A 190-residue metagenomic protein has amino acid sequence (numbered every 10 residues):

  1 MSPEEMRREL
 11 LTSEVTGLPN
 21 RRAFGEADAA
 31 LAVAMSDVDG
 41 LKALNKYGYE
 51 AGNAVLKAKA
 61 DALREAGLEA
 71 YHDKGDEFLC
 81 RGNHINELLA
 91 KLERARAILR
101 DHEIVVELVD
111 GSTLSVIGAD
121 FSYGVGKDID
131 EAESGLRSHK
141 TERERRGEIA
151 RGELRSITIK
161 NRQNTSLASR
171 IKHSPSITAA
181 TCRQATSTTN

Functional and structural regions predicted by a protein language model:
M1-E9: Short, low-complexity N-terminal regulatory "tails/caps" that precede and couple sensory modules
R8-L11, L18-A32, V38-R64, Y71-L79 (+2 more regions): Conserved long alpha-helical elements within nucleotide-processing catalytic cores of c-di-GMP signaling and class III
G52, L56, I85-L92: Generic alpha-helical secondary structure
A60-L88, A97, D101-I104: Conserved helix-loop-beta segment at the catalytic/binding core of cyclic-nucleotide signaling proteins
R81, V105-G135, R151-R155: A short glycine-enriched loop-to-beta-strand structural element that forms part of the catalytic core of nucleotide
N86-A90, G126-S166: Catalytic cores and conserved motifs of cyclic dinucleotide signaling enzymes
H173: Cationic, low-complexity basic patches in intrinsically disordered or flexible, solvent-exposed regions
T181-T189: Short, intrinsically disordered C-terminal tails of secreted or membrane-associated proteins
